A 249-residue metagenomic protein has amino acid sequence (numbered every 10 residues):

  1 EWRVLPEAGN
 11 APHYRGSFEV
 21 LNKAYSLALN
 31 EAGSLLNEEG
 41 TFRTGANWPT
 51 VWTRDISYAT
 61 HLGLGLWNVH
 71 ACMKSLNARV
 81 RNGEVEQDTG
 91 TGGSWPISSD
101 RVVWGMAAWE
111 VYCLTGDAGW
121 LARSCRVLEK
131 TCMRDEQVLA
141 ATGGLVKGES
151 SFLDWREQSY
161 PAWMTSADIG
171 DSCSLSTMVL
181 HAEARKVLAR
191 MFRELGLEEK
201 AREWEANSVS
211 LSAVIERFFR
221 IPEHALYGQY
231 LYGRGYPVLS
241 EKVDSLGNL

Functional and structural regions predicted by a protein language model:
E1-E7, E38-I56, D88-R101, W163-L180 (+1 more regions): Solvent-exposed loop and edge beta-strand segments that line ligand/cofactor-binding and catalytic clefts
E1-V51, H70, K74, V214-P222: Low-complexity, Ser/Thr/Pro/Gly-enriched N-terminal "stalk/linker" regions
P6, P12-G16, N22-Y25, Q137-K147 (+1 more regions): Catalytic cores of carbohydrate-active enzymes
Y14, H61, D171: Second-shell loop/turn segments in exported
A28, A59, S208: Conserved hydrophobic/aromatic pocket- or pore-lining residues that grip, position, or stack substrates in active sites
N37-G40, N47, E84, C113-G116 (+3 more regions): Short, flexible helix-adjacent loops and helix caps
T50-I56, T60-D154, P161, S174-A182 (+1 more regions): Aromatic-rich carbohydrate-recognition surfaces in CAZymes
